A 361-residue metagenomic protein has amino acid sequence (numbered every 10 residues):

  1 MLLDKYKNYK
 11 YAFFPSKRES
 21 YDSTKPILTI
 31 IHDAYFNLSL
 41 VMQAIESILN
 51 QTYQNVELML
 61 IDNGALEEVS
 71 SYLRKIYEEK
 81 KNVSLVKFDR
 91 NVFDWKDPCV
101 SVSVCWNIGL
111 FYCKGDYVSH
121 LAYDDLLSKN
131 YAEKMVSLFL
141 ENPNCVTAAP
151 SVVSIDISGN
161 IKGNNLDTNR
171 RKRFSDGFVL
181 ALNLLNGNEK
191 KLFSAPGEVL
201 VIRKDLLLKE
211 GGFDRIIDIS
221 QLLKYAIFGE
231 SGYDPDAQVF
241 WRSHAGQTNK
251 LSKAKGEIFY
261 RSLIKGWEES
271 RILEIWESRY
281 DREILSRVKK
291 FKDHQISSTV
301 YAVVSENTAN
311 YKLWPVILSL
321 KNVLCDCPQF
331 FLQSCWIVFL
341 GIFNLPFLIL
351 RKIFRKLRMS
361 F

Functional and structural regions predicted by a protein language model:
M1-S47: N-proximal low-complexity "stem/linker" segments adjacent to membrane-targeting elements
L2-Y9, F174-V179, A237, W241-A245 (+2 more regions): Catalytic core of nucleotide-sugar-dependent glycosyltransferases
E46-N55: Short, acidic, metal-binding catalytic loop of nucleotide-sugar glycosyltransferases
D62-L73, R90-V92, A122: A conserved acidic beta->alpha catalytic loop
E67-E68, D125-L138: Acidic donor-binding/catalytic loop of UDP-sugar-dependent glycosyltransferases, especially processive GT2
K81, F88-N107, F111, E133-L206: Flexible acidic/His/Gly-enriched loops in nucleotide-sugar-dependent glycosyltransferase catalytic domains
S103, F174-E257: Conserved nucleotide-sugar donor-binding catalytic segment
V118: Short aromatic/hydrophobic "clamp" motif used to bind/position activated sugar donors
